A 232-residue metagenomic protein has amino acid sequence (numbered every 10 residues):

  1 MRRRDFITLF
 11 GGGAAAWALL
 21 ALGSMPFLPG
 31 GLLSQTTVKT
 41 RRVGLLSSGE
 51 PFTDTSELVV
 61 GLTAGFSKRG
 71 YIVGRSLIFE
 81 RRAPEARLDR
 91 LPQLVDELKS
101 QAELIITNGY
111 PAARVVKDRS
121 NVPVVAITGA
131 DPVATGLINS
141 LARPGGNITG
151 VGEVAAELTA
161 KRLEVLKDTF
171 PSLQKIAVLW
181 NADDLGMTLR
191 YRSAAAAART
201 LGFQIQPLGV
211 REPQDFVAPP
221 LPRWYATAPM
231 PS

Functional and structural regions predicted by a protein language model:
M1-S232: Short hydrophobic alpha-helices and adjacent helix-cap/hinge residues
